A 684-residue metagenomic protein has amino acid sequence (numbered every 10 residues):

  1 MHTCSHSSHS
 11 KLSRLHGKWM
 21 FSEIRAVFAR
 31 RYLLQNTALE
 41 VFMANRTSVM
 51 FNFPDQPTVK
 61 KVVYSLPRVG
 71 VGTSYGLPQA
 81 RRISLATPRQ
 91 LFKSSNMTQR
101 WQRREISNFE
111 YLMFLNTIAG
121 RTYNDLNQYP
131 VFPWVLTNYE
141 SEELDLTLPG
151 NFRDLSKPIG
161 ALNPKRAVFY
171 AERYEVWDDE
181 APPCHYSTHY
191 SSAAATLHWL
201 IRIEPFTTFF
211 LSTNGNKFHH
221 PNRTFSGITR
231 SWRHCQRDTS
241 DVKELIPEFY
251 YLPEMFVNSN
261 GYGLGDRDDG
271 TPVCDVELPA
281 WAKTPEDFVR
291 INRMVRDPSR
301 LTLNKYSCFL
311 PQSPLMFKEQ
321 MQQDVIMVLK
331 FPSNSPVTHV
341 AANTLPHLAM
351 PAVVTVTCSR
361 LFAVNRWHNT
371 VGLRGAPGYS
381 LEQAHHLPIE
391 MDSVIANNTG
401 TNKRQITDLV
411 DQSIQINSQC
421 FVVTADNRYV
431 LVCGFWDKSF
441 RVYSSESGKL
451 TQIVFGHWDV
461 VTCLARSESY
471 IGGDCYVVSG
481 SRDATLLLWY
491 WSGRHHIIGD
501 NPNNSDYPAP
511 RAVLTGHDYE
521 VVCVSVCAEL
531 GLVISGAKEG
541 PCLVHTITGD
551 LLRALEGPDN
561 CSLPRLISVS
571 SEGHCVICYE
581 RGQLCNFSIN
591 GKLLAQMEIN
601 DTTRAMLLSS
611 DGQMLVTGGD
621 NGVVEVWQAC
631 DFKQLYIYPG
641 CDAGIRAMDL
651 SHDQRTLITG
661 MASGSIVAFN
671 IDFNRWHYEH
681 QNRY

Functional and structural regions predicted by a protein language model:
H2-L91: Acidic, Ser/Thr- and proline-rich intrinsically disordered linker/docking segments of eukaryotic scaffolds
A86-T338, T357-C358: Long, non-catalytic protein-protein interaction scaffolds
N334-T344, K403-V423, D459-S469, T515-V526 (+4 more regions): Canonical WD40 repeat/beta-propeller blade segments in eukaryotic WD-repeat proteins
M350-P351, R428-Y429, G473-C475, E529-G531 (+3 more regions): Short coil/turn segments that connect the beta-strands within blades of beta-propeller domains
T357, C433-W436, G480-D483, G536-E539 (+3 more regions): Conserved strand-to-loop turn within each blade of WD40 beta-propeller repeats
F362-A363, F440-R441, Q452, L487 (+6 more regions): WD40 beta-propeller blade core
L409-Q412, T451-G456, I498-S505, P510-G516 (+4 more regions): Short C-terminal beta-strands that terminate individual repeats in beta-propeller domains, predominantly WD40 blades
S445-S447, S492, I547-T548, S588-N590 (+2 more regions): Short loop/turn segments that connect beta-strands within beta-propeller blades
